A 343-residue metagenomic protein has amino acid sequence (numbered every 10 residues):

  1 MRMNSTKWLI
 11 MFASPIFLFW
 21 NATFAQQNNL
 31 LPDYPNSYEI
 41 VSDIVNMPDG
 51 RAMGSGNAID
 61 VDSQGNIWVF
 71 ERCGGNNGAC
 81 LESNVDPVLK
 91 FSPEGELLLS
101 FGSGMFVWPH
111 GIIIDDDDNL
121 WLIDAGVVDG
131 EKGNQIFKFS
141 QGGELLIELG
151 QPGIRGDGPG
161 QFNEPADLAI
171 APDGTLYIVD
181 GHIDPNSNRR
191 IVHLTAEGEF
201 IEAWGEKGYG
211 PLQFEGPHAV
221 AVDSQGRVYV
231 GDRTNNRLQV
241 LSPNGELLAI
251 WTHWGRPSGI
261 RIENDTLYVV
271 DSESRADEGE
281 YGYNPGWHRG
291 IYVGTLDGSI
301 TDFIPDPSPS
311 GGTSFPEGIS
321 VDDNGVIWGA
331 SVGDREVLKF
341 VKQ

Functional and structural regions predicted by a protein language model:
M1-T6: N-terminal secretory signal peptides that target proteins for export/translocation
W8-L9, P159: Hydrophobic residues within membrane-embedded alpha helices
I10-F19: Bacterial N-terminal signal peptides
W20-A25: Sec/Tat signal peptide C-region and signal peptidase I cleavage site
Q26-Q343: Eukaryotic scaffold repeat domains enriched in small/polar residues
